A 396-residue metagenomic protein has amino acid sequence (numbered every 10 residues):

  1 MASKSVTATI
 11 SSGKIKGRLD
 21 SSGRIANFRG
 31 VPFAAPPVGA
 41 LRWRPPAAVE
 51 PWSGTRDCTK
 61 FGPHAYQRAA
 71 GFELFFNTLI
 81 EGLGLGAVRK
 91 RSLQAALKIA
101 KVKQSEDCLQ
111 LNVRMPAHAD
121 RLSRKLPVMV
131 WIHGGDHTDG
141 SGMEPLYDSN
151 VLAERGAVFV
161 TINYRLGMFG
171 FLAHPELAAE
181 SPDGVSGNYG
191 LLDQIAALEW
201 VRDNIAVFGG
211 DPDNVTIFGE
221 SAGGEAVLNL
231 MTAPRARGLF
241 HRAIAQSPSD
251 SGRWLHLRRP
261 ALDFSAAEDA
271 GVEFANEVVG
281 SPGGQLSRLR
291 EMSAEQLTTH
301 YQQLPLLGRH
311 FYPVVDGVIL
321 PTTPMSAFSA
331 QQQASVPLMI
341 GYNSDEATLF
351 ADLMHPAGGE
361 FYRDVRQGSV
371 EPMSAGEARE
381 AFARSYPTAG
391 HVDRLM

Functional and structural regions predicted by a protein language model:
A2-N188, P212: Non-catalytic accessory segments of hydrolases
C108, D183-A206, D263-D269: Alpha/beta-hydrolase active-site loop
G134, Y189-D193, S221-G224: Active-site loop->helix "elbow" adjoining a glycine-rich segment at hydrolase catalytic centers
F208-E220: Alpha/beta-hydrolase fold nucleophile elbow
I217, I244-Q246, G341: A short, hydrophobic beta-strand element of the alpha/beta-hydrolase
G224-A236: Short glycine-enriched nucleophile-adjacent loop and the immediately C-terminal alpha-helix near the catalytic center
R237-D250: A conserved short beta-strand
R242, W254-L257, R288-M396: Substrate-gating cap/lid region and adjacent catalytic-acid/histidine neighborhood within extracellular/lumenal
